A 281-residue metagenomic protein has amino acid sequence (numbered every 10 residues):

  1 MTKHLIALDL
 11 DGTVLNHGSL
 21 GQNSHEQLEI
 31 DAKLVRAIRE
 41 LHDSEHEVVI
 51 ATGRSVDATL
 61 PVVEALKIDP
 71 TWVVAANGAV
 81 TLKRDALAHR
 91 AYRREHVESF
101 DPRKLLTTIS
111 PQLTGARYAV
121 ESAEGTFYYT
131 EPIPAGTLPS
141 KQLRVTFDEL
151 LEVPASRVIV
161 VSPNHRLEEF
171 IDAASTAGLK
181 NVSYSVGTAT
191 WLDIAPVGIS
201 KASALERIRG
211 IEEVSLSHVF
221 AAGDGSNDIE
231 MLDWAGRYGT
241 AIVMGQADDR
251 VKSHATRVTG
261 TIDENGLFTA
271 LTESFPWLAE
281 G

Functional and structural regions predicted by a protein language model:
M1-L5, D31, A195-V197, K201-G281: Mg2+-dependent phosphoryl-transfer enzymes with acidic/Ser/Thr/Gly-rich catalytic loops
H4, G18-E40, I242-V243, A247: Basic, amphipathic juxtamembrane/active-site segments that coordinate anionic phosphate or diphosphate groups
H4-S24, I50, L232: Asp-based phosphoryl-transfer active-site loop
D11, L41, N77, V158 (+3 more regions): Residue-level signal for inorganic ion chemistry
A32-P134: Active-site phosphate-binding/coordination module
D43-V49, P70-T71, R157, S217-V219 (+1 more regions): Short active-site oxyanion
L66-D69, N77, A177-K180, R237 (+1 more regions): Short, structured coil segments at secondary-structure junctions
T108, Q112-A222, S226-W234: Conserved acidic, metal-coordinating active-site core of Asp-based, Mg2+-dependent phosphoryl-transfer enzymes
